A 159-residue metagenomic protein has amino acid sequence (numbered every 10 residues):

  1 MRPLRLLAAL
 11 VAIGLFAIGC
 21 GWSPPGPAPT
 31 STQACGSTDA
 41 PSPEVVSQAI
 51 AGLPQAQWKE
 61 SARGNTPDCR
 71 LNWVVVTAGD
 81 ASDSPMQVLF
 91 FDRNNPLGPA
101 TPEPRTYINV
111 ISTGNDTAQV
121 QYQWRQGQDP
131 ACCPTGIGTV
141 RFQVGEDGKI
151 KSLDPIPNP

Functional and structural regions predicted by a protein language model:
M1-L10: Bacterial N-terminal signal peptides that target proteins for export
I13, A28, R125-Q126: Residue-level signal for mature regions of secreted extracellular proteins and peptides
F16-G19: C-terminal motif of bacterial Sec signal peptides marking the signal peptidase cleavage site
G21-S23: Bacterial signal peptide processing site
G26-D83, P157-P159: Extracytoplasmic low-complexity, Pro/Thr/Ser/Ala/Gly-rich segments that lie immediately after a secretion/anchoring
V75-M86, F91-N95, Q123-Q126: Short, flexible beta-strand-to-coil junctions
D92-L153: Extracytosolic low-complexity repeat regions of secreted or lipid-anchored proteins
